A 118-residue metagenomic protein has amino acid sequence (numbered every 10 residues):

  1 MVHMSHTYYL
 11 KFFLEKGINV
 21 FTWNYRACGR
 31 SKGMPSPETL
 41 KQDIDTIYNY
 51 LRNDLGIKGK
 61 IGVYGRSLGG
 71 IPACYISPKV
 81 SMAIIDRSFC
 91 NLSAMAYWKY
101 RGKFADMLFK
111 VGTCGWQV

Functional and structural regions predicted by a protein language model:
M1, A27, G70, C90-N91: Active-site micro-motifs of SAM-dependent methyltransferase domains
M1-Y50: Membrane-embedded segments
K16, D54, K79: Conserved dinucleotide-binding and phosphotransfer motif residues
N19, K60, S81-M82: Structural signature of beta-strand start/N-cap positions in the alpha/beta core of ABC transporter nucleotide-binding
F21, Y64, I84: Conserved Rossmann-like nucleotide-binding pocket used by diverse enzymes that bind dinucleotide cofactors
I44, L51, A73-S77: Hydrophobic alpha-helical segments that mediate membrane insertion or helix-helix packing
L55-S67: Alpha/beta-hydrolase fold nucleophile elbow
I71-V118: Hydrolase active-site cap/lid region
